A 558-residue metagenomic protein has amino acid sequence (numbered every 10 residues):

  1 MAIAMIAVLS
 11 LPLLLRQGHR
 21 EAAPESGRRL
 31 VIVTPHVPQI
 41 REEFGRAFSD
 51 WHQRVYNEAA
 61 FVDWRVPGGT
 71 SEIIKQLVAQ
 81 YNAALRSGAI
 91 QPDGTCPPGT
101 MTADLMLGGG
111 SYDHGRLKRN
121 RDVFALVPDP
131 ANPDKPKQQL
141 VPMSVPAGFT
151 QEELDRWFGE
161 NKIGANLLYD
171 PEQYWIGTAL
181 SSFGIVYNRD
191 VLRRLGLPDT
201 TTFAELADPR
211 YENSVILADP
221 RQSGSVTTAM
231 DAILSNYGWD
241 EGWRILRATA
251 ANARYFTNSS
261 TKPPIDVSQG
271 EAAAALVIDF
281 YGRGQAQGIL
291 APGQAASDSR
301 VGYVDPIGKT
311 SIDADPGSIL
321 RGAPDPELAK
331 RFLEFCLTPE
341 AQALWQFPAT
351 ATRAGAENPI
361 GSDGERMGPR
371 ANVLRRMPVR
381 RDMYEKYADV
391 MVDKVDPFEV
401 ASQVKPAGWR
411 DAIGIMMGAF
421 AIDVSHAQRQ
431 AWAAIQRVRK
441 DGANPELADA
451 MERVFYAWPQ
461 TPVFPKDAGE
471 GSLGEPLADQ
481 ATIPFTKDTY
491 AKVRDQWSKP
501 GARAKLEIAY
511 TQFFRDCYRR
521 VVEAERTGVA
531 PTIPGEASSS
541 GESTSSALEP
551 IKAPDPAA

Functional and structural regions predicted by a protein language model:
P12-N120, P264-I265: Early extracytoplasmic/lumenal segment of secretory-pathway proteins
V31, E172, A204-S225, A232-S235: Short loop->beta-strand "edge-of-pocket" segments that line small-molecule binding or catalytic clefts across diverse
A89-P97, M101-M106, K118-R119, F124-V186 (+1 more regions): A structural signal for short loop-to-beta-strand junctions that line the ligand-binding cleft of periplasmic/secreted
S181, I245-A250, T257, A295-R321 (+2 more regions): Periplasmic-binding protein-like
V186-V191, I312-P326, L344-W345: A bilobed periplasmic-binding-protein/Venus flytrap-type ligand-binding module shared by bacterial periplasmic
S214, A232-D298, Y303, A343-L344: Ligand-binding pocket segment of bilobal, Venus flytrap-like solute-binding proteins
L320-V404: Mature extracytoplasmic/periplasmic domains
L374, P378-A557: Long, charged, low-complexity terminal extensions
